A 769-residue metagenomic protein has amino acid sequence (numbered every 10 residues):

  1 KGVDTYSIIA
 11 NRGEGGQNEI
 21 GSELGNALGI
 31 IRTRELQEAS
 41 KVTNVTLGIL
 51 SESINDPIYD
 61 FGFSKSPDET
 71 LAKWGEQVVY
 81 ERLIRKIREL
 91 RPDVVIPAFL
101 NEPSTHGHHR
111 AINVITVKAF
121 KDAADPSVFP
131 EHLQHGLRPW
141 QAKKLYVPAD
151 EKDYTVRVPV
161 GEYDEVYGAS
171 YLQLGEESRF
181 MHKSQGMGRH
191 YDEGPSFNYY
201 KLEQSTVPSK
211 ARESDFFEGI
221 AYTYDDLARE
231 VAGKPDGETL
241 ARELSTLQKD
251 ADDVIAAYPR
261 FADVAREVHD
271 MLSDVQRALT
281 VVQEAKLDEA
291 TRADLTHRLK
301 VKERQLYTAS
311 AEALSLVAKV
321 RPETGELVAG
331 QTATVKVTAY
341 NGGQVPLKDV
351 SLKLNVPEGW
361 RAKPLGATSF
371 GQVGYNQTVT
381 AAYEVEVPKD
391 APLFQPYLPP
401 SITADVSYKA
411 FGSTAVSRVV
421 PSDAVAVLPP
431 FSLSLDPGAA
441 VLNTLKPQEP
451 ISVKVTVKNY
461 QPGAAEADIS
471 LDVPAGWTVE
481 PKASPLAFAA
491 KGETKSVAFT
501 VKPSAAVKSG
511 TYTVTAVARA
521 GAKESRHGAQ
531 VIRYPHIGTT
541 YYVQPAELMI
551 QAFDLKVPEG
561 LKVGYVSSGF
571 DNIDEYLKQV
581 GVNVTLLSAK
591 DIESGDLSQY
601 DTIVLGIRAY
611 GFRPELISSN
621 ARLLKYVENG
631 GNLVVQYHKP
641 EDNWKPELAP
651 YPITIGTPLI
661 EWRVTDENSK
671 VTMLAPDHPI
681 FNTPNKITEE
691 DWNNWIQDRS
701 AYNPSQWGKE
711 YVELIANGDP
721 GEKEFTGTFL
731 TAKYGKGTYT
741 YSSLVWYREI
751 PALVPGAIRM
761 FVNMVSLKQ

Functional and structural regions predicted by a protein language model:
K1-E89, R110, V117-K121, D125: Active-site rim/loop-helix segments in enzyme catalytic domains that contact anionic ligands
K65-V317: Metal-dependent de-N-acetylase/amidase catalytic core
T291-G330, V420-T444: Low-complexity, acidic Ser/Thr/Pro/Gly-rich terminal tails and inter-domain linkers that flank the onset of structured
G342-Y375, P388, Q461, A465-K491 (+1 more regions): Proline-anchored loop/turn motifs at beta-strand termini and strand-loop-strand connectors
V387-T403, A505-T513: Short glycine/proline/serine/threonine-rich loop/turn segments at secondary-structure transition edges
E524-G606, Y637-K639, L659, R663-V664 (+2 more regions): Aromatic-Pro/Gly-enriched surface loop or interdomain linker that acts as a lid/target-recognition segment
R608-N693: A glycine-rich, often tryptophan-bearing local segment used as a flexible ligand/cofactor-contacting loop or short
L659-V754: Catalytic beta-strand/loop cores that center a nucleophilic Ser/Cys/Thr and support acyl-enzyme chemistry
